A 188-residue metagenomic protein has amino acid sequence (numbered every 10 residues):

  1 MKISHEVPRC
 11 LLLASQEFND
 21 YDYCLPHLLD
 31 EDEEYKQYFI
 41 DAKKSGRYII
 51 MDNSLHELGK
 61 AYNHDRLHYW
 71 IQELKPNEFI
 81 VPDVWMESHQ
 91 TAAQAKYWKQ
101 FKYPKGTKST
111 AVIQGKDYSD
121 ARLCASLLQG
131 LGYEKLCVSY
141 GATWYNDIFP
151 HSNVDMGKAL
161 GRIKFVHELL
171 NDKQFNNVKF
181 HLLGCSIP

Functional and structural regions predicted by a protein language model:
M1-P104: Non-catalytic, usually N-terminal nucleic-acid engagement modules in DNA/RNA processing proteins
D83-W85, K108-I187: Glycine/Thr-rich beta-alpha phosphate-binding loop at enzyme active sites
